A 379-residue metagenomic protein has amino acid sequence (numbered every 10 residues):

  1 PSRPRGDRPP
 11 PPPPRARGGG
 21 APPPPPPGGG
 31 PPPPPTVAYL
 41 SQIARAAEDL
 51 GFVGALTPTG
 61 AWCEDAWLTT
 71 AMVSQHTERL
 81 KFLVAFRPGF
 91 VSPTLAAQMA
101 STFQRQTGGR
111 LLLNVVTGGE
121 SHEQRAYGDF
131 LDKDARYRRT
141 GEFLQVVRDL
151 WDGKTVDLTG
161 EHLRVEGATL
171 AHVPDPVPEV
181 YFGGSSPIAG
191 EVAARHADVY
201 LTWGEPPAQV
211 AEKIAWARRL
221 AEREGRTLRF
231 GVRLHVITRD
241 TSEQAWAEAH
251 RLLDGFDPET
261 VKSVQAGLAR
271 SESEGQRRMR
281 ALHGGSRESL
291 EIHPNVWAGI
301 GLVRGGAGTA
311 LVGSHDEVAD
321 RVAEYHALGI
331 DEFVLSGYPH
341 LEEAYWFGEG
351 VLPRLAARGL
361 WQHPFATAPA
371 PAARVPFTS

Functional and structural regions predicted by a protein language model:
P1, R15, G54-T57, K81-F86 (+5 more regions): Hydrophobic faces of well-ordered beta-strands that scaffold small-molecule active sites in alpha/beta enzyme cores
P1-D7, P14-G19, P25-K81, V173-P178 (+2 more regions): N-terminal beta1-alpha1-beta2 module of alpha/beta enzyme domains
P1-R5, R15-R17, Y127, K133-P174 (+2 more regions): An alpha-helical appendage that flanks or caps ligand/catalytic pockets
P32-A46, A96, F182-V192, L311-Y325: Short, acidic/polar
A47, G51, V73, F103 (+8 more regions): Conserved, mostly hydrophobic/aromatic
T57-A66, G89-T94, P206-E212, T238 (+1 more regions): Acidic-and-aromatic substrate-binding clefts and catalytic sites of carbohydrate-active enzymes
A66-V84, R139-F143, L220-E224, F347-P364: Alpha-helix-loop-beta-strand connector modules within alpha/beta enzyme cores
G89-R105: Glycine-rich anion/phosphate-binding loops
